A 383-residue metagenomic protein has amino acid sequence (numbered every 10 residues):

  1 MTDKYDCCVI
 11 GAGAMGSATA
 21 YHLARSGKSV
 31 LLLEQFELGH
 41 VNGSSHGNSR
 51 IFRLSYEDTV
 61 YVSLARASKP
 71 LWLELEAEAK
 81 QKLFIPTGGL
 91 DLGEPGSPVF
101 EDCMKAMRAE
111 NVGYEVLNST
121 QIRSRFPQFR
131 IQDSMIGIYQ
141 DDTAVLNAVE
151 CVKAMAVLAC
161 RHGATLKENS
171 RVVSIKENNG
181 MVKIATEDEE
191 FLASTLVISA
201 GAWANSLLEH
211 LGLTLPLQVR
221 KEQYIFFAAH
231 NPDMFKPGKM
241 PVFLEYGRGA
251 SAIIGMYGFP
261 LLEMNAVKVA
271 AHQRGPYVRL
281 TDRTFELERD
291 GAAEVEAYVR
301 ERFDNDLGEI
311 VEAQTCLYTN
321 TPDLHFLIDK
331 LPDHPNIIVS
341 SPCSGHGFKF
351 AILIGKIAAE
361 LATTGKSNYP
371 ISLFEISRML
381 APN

Functional and structural regions predicted by a protein language model:
T2-G13: Beta1/beta-strand and adjacent pyrophosphate-binding region of the FAD-binding site in flavoprotein oxidoreductases
G16-S17: N-terminal Rossmann-fold NAD(P) dinucleotide-binding loop
Y21-R25, K80-I85, E190, T195-I198 (+1 more regions): Active-site substrate-recognition segment that forms the wall of the catalytic cavity or substrate channel
A24-S44: Glycine-rich FAD pyrophosphate-binding loop
S49-R125, S134-M135, G255-M256: Dinucleotide-binding Rossmann-like beta1-alpha1 core, especially the glycine-rich loop that anchors the ADP
S63-L64, D91-V99, Y139-V157, T284-G291: Short beta-strand to alpha-helix junction loop
T120-S124, V145, Y277, R289-I352 (+2 more regions): Flavin (FAD/FMN) cofactor-binding core of flavoprotein oxidoreductases
Y139-S194: Helical element adjacent to the flavin cofactor pocket in flavoenzyme catalytic cores
